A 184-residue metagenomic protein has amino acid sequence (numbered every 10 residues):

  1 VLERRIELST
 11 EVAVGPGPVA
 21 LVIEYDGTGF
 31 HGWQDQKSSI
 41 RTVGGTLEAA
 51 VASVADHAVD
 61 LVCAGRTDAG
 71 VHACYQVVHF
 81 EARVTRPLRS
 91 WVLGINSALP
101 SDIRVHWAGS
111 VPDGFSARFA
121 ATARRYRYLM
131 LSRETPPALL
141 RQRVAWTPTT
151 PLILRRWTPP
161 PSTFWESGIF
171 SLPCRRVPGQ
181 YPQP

Functional and structural regions predicted by a protein language model:
V1-P184: Structured-RNA-binding interfaces characteristic of tRNA pseudouridine synthases
